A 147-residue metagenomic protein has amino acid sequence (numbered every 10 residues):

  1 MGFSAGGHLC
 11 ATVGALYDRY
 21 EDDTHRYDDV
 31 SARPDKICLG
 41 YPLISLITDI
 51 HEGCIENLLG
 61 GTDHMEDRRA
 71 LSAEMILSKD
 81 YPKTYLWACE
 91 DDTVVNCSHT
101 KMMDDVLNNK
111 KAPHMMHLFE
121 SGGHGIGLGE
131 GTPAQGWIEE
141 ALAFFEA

Functional and structural regions predicted by a protein language model:
M1-H51, R68: Primarily recognizes the serine-hydrolase "nucleophile elbow" in alpha/beta-hydrolase and SGNH/GDSL folds
L16-R19, C54-N57, M102-D105: Glycine-rich, phosphate-binding/catalytic loops in enzymes
D28, M75-I76, N108: A general structural signal for stabilizing positions within well-ordered secondary structure
R33-K36, Y81-T84, K110-M115: Loop/turn elements at helix/coil->beta-strand transitions in domains of secreted/extracellular proteins
P42-I76, P82: Mobile cap/lid helix-loop segments that gate and shape the active-site cleft of serine hydrolases
S45-L46, D91-V95: Acidic catalytic loop of the alpha/beta-hydrolase fold
D80, Y85-A88, D92: Short beta-strand/loop motif that positions the catalytic acidic residue of the alpha/beta-hydrolase fold
W87, C97-A147: C-terminal catalytic histidine-bearing segment of alpha/beta-hydrolase fold enzymes
